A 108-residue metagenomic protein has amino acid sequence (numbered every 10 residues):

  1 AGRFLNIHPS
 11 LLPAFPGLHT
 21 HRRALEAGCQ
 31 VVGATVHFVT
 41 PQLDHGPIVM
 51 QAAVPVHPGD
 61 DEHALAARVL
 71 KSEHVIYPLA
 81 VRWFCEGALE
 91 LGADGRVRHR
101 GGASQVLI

Functional and structural regions predicted by a protein language model:
A1-R100: Donor/substrate-binding cores of folate-linked one-carbon enzymes
A103-I108: C-terminal accessory domains and tails appended to enzymatic cores
